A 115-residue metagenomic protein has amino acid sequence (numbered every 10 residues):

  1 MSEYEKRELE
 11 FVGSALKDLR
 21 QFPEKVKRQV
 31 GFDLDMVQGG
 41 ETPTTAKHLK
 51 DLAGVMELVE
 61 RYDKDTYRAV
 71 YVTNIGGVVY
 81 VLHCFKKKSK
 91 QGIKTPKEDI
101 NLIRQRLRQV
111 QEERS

Functional and structural regions predicted by a protein language model:
M1-T66, I75-V78, K88-S115: Basic, Lys/Arg-enriched alpha-helical interface segments
A69-Y71: Hydrophobic/aromatic beta-strand elements that line small-molecule binding cavities or substrate pockets in beta-rich
Y80-H83: Conserved catalytic cores of phosphodiester-cleaving nucleases, focusing on short active-site segments
